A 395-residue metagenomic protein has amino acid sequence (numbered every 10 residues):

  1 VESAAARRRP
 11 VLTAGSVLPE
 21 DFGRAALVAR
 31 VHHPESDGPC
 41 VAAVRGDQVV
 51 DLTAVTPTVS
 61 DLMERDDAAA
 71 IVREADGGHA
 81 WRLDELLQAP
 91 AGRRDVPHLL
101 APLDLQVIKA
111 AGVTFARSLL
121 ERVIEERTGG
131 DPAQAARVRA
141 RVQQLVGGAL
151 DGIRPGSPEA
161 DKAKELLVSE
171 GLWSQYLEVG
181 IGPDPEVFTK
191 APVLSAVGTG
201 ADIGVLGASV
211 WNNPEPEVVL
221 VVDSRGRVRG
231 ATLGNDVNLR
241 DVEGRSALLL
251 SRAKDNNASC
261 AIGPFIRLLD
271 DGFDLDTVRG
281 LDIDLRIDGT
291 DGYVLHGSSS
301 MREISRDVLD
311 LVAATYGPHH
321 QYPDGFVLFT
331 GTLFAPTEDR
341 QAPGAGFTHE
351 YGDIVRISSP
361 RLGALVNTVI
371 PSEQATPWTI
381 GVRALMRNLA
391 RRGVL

Functional and structural regions predicted by a protein language model:
E2-A26, P34, G38, N238-L395: Catalytic-pocket segment enriched in acidic/His residues
A5-H33, V44, A70-G289, A390-L395: Active-site microenvironments in enzyme catalytic cores
S36-V55, G226-G234, G292-G297: Short, well-ordered strand-loop elements centered on a beta-strand within folded domains, enriched for acidic residues
P39-G78: N-terminal cap/recognition module
V41, Q48, V107-I108, V219 (+2 more regions): Beta-sheet entry/capping signal
Q48-V50, T56-V59, D236-L239, A364 (+1 more regions): Short, surface-exposed beta-strand-loop junctions and turns on beta-sheet-rich folds
D51-A54, D131, D307, G381: Poly-acidic low-complexity segments
